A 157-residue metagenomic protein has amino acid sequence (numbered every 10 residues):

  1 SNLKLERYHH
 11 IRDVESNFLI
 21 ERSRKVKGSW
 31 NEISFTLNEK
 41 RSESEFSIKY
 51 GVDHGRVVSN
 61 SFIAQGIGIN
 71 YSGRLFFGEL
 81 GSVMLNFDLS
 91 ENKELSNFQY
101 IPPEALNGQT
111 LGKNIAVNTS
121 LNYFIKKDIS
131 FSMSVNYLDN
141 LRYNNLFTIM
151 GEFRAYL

Functional and structural regions predicted by a protein language model:
S1-L157: Exposed, low-structure sequence patches enriched in small/polar residues
